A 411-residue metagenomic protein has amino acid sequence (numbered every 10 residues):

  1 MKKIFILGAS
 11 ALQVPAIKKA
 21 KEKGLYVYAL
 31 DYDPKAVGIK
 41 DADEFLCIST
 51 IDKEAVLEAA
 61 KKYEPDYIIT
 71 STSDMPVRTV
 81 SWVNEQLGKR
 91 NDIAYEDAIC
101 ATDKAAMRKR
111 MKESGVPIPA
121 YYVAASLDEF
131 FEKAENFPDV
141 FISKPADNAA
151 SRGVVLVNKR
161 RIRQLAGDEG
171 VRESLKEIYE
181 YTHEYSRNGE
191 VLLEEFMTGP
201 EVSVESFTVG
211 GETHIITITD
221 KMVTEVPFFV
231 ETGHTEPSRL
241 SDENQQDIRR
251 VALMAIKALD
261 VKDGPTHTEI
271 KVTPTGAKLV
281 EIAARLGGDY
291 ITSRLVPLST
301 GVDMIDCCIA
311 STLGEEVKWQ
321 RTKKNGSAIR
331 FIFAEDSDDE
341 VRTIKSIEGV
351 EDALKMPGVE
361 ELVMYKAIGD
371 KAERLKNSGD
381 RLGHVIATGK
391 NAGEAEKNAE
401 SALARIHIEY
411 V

Functional and structural regions predicted by a protein language model:
F5-Q13: Glycine-rich adenosine-cofactor-binding loop
L12-K23, A60, N84-E85: Surface-exposed amphipathic alpha-helices with a cationic face
Y28: Conserved beta-strand positions in the Rossmann-like core of class I SAM-dependent methyltransferases
Y32-S49: N-terminal beta-loop-helix "entrance" segment that forms/cooperates in small-molecule cofactor or anionic ligand
K62-D103, S114-V123: A short, GP-enriched loop/loop-strand-helix hinge that lies immediately N-terminal to, or at the N-terminal rim
V154-A277, L286: Internal nucleotide-binding/catalytic subdomain
Q246-T268, P274, A283-K345: Active-site "cap" helix and flanking loop/linker of ATP-utilizing ligase/carboxylase catalytic domains
I309-V411: Peripheral (often C-terminal) accessory segments that flank ATP-dependent C-N-forming ligase machineries
